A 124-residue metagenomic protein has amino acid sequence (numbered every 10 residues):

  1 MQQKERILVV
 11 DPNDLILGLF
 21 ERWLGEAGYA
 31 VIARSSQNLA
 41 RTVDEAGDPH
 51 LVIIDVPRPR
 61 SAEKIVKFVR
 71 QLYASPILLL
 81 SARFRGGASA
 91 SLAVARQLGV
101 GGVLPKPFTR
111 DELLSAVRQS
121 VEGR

Functional and structural regions predicted by a protein language model:
D14-I32: Two-component/phosphorelay signaling modules centered on CheY-like receiver
R34-L51, P59: Acidic, metal-coordinating helix/loop segments flanking the phosphotransfer/catalytic sites of two-component signaling
E45-G47, V69-S75, L98: Conserved phosphotransfer cores of two-component systems
L51-Y73, A88-A90: Conserved phosphotransfer microenvironments
K64, F84-G102: Alpha4 helix (beta4-alpha4-beta5 surface) of REC/receiver domains from two-component response regulators
A74-G87: A short, hydrophobic beta-strand element within the central beta-sheet of small alpha/beta folds
G87, P105-V117: C-terminal output helix
R118-R124: The C-terminal output helix
